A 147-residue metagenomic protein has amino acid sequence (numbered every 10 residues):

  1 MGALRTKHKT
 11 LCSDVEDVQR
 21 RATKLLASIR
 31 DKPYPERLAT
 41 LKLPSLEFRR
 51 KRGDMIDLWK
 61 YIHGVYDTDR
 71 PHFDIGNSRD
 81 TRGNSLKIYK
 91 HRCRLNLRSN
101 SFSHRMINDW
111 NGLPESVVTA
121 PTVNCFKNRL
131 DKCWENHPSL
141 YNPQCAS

Functional and structural regions predicted by a protein language model:
M1-S147: Hydrophobic/basic alpha-helical segments
